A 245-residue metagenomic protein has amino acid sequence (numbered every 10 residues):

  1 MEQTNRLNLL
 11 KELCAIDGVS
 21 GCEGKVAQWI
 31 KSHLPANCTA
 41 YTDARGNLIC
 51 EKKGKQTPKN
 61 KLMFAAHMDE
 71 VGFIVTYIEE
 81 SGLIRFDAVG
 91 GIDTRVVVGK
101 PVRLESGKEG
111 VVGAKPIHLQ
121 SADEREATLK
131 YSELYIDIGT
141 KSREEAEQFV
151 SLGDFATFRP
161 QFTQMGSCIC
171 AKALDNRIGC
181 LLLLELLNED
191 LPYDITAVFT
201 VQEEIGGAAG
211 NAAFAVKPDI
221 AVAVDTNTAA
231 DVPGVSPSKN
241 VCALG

Functional and structural regions predicted by a protein language model:
M1-G245: N-terminal hydrophobic/helix-forming segments and targeting peptides
